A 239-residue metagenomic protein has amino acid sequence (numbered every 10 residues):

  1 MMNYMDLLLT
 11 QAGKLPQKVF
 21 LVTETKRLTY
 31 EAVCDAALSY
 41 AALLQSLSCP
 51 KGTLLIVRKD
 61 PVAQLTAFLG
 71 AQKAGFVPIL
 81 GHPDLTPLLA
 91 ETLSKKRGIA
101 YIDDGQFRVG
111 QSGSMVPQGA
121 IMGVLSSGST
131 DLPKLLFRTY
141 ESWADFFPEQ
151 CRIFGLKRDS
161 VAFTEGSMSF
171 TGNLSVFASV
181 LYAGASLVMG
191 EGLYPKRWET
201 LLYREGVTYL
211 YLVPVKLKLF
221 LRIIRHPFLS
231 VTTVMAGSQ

Functional and structural regions predicted by a protein language model:
M1-V19, Q118-I121: A short N-terminal helical cap/helix-turn-helix that marks the beginning of AMP-binding/adenylate-forming
L9, Q17-S48, A90-E91, D104 (+1 more regions): Conserved AMP-binding/adenylate-forming core of the ANL superfamily
K26, A42-D84, E165-S167: Conserved AMP-binding/adenylate-forming
T29-Y30, A120-P148: Conserved AMP-binding A3 loop
R58-K59, I79-L93, A185-E205, P214-K216: ATP-dependent adenylate-forming carboxylate-activation enzymes
I102-A120, F137, D145-F147, I153: Flexible, low-complexity linker/hinge segments
A144-V161, S169-Y209: Conserved AMP-binding/adenylation subdomain of ANL enzymes
L193, V207-Q239: Adenylate-forming
